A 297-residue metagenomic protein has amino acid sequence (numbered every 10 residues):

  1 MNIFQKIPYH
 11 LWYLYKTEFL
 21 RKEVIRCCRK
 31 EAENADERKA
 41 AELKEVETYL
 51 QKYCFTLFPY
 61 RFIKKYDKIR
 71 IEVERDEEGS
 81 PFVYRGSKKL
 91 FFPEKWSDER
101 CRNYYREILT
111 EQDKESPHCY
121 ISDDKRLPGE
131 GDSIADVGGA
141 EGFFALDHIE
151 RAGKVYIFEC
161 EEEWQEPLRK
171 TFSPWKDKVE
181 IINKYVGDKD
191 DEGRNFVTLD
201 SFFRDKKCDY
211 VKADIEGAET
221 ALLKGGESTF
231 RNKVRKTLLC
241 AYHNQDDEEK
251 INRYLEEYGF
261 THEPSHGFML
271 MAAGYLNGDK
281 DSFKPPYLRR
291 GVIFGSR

Functional and structural regions predicted by a protein language model:
M1-R297: Phosphate/nucleotide-binding beta-alpha loop and adjacent structural elements of enzyme active sites
